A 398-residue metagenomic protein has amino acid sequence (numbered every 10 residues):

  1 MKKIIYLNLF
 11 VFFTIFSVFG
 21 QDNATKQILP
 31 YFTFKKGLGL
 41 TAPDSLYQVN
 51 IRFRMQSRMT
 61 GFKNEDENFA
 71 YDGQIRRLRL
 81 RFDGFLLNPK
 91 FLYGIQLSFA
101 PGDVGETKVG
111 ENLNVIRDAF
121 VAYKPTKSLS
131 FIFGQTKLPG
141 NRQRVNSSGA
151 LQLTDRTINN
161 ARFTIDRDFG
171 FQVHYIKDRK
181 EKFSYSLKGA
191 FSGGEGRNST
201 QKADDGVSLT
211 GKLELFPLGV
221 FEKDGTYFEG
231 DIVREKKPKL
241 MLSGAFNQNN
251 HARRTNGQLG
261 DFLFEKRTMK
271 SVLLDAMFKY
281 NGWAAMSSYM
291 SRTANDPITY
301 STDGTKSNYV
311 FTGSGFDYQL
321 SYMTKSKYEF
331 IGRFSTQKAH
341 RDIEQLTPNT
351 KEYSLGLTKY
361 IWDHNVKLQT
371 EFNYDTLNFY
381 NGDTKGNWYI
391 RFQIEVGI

Functional and structural regions predicted by a protein language model:
M1-A24, I398: Bacterial Sec-dependent N-terminal signal peptides
G20-I51, V220-K239, W362-V366: Outer-membrane beta-barrel biogenesis signature
I28-L29, E67-Q74, K108-I116, A161-I165 (+5 more regions): Replace "Gram-negative outer membrane beta-barrel proteins" with "bacterial and organellar outer membrane beta-barrel
F34-K35, K63-E65, Q152-T157, T226 (+4 more regions): Extracytoplasmic loops and strand-loop junctions of Gram-negative outer membrane beta-barrel proteins
K36-R197, K202-G219, P238-M241, F316-T324 (+2 more regions): Outer membrane beta-barrel
D204, E214-P217, E222-H340: Detector for outer-membrane/organellar transmembrane beta-barrel domains, recognizing the amphipathic beta-strand
L209-V220, L357-I361, V366, K385-I398: Outer-membrane beta-barrel "beta-signal"
S321-Q369: C-terminal hydrophobic structural anchor segments that stabilize assembly/packing rather than catalytic chemistry
